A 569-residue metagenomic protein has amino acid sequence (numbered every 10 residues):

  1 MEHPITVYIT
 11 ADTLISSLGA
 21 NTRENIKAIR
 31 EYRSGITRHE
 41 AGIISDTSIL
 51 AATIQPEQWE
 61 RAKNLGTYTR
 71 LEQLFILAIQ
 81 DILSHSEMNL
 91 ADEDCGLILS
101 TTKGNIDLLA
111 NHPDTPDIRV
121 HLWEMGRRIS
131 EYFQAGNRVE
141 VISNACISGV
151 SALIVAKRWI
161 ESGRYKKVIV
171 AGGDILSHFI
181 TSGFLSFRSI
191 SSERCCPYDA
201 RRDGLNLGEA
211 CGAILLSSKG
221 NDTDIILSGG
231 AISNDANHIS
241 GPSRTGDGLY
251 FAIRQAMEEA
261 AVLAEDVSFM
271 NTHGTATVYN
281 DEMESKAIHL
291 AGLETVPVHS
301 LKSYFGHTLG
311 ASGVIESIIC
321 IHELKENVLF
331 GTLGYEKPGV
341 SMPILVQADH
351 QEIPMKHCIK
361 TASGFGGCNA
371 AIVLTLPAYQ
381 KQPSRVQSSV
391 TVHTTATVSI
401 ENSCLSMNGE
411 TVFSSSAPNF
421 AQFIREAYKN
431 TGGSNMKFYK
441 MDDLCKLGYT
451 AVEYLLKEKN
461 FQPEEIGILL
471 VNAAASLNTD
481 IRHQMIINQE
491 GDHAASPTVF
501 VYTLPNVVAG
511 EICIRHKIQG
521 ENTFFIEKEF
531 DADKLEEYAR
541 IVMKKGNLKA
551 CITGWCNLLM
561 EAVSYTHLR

Functional and structural regions predicted by a protein language model:
M1-V139, N144, R158-E161, S177 (+4 more regions): Conserved "HGTGT" condensation-loop signature of ketosynthase/thiolase-family condensing enzymes that catalyze
G149: Short conserved active-site loop signatures built around small residues
A152-L153, L215: Active-site alpha-helical elements of protease catalytic centers
G173: Active-site loop/turn elements of alpha/beta-hydrolase fold enzymes, especially the short glycine-/histidine-rich
I180: Active-site-proximal loop->helix
